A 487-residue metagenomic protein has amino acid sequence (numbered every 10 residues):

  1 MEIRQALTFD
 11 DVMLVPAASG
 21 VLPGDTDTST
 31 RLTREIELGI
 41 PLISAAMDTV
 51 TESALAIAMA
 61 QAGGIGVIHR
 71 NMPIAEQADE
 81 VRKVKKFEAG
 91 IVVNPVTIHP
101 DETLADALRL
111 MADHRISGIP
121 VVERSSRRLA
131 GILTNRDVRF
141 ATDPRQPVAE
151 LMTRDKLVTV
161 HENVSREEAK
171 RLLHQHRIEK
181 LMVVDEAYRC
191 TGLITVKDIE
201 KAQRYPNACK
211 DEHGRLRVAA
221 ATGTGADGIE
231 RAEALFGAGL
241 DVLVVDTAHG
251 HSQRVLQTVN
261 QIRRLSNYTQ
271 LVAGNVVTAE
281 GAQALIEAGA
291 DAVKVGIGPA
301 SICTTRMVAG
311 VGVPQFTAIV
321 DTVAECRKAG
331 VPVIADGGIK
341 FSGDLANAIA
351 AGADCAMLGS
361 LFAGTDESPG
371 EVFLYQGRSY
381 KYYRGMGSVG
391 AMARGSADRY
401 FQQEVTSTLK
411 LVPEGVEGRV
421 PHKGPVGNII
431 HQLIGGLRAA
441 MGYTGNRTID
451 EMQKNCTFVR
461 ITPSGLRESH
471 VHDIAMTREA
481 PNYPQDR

Functional and structural regions predicted by a protein language model:
M1-A18, I98-H99, H161, R171 (+4 more regions): Alpha/beta catalytic cores of nucleotide-metabolism and tRNA/nucleoside-modifying enzymes
G24, P73-R82, R145, R189-C209 (+5 more regions): Active-site-adjacent beta->alpha loops and helix N-cap segments on the catalytic face of soluble alpha/beta enzymes
G24-L38, A45-M47, E76-I116, V121-R124 (+5 more regions): Bateman/CBS regulatory modules and CBS-like beta-alpha motifs in cytosolic regions of diverse proteins
E37-S44, G90-P95, D155, D211-A221 (+3 more regions): Short beta-strand/loop segments at the ligand-binding rim of alpha/beta enzyme cores
A54-I57, E230-A238, V277-V295, A335 (+1 more regions): Catalytic cores of alpha/beta
Q61-E76, L240-S252, D291-A309, I339-F373: Glycine-rich phosphate-binding active-site loops on the catalytic face of alpha/beta enzymes
V67-N71, T97-I98, G118-P120, T159-H161 (+6 more regions): Catalytic beta/alpha-barrel core
R70-V84, V121, S126-V138, T142 (+4 more regions): Terminal amphipathic helices with adjacent charged low-complexity linkers/tails
